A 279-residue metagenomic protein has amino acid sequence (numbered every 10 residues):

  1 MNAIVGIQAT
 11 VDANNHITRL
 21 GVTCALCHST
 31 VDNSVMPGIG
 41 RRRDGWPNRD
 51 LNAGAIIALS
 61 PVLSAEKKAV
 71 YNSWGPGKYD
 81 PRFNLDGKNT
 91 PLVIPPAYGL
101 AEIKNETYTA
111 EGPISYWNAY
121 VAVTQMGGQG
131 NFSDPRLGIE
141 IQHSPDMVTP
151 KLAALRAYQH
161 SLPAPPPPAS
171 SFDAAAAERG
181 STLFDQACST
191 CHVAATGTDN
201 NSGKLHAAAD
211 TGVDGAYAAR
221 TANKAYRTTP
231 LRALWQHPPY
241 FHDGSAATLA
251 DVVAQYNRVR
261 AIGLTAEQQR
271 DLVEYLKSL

Functional and structural regions predicted by a protein language model:
M1-R156, H160-A177, T182-L279: Electron-transfer interface patches adjacent to heme c in soluble/periplasmic c-type cytochromes and di-/multiheme
